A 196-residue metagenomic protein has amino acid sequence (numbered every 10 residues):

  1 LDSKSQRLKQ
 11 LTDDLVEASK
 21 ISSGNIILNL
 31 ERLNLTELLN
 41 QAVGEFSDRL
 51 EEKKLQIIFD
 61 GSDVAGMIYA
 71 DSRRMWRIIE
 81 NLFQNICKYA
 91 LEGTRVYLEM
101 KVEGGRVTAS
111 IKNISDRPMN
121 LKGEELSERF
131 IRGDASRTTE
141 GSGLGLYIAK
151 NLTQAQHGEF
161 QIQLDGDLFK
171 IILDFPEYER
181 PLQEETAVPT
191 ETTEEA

Functional and structural regions predicted by a protein language model:
S3-L8: Short alpha-helical segment of the dimerization/phosphotransfer core of two-component systems
S23-L28, M67-A70: Conserved micro-motifs of the catalytic ATP-binding
N29-L33, E51, Q56-G66: Conserved catalytic submotifs in the C-terminal HATPase_c
N29-S47: A conserved beta-strand-to-alpha-helix junction within the catalytic ATP-binding
I86-C87: Short helix-loop "hinge" at the ATP-lid/N-box region of the Bergerat-fold HATPase_c
P118-I131: Short conserved segment of the HATPase_c
H157-G158: Conserved glycine-rich
